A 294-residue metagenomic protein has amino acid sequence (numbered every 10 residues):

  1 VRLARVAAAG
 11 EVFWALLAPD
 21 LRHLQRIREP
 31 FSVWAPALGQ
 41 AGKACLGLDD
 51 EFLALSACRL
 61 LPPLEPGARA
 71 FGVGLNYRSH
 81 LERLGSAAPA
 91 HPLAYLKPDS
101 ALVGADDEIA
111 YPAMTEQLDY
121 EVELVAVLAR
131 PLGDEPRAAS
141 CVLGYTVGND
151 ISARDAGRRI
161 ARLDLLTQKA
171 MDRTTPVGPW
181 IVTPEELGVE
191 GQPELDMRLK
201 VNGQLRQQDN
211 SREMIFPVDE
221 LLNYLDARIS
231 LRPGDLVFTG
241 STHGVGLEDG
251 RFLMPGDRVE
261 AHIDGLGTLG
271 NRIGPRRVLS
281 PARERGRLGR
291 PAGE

Functional and structural regions predicted by a protein language model:
V1-P92, R258-E260, L279-A282, G286-E294: N-terminal non-catalytic cap/leader segment that marks the start of a structured domain
A7, G72-V73, L96-K97, D119-A129 (+3 more regions): Short beta-strand segments
G10, L53, H80, R154-E294: Catalytic-pocket segment enriched in acidic/His residues
P63, Q117-D119, S230, F252: Residue-level "contact hotspot" at macromolecular interaction interfaces
A88-A105, Y120, P255-G265: Structural signature of FAD isoalloxazine-binding scaffolds in flavoprotein oxidoreductases
A105-L143, V147-R154: Non-heme Fe(II) oxygenase catalytic core, chiefly the N-lobe of the double-stranded beta-helix
